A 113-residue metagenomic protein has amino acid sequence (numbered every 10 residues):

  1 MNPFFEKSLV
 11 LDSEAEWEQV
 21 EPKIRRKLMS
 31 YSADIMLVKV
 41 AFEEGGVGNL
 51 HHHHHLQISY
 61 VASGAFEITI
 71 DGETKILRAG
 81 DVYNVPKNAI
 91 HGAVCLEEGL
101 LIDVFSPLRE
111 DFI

Functional and structural regions predicted by a protein language model:
M1-D34: A short, N-terminal "cap"/entry segment at the start of jelly-roll beta-barrel domains of the cupin/DSBH fold
M36-H52: Conserved short histidine dyad/triad with adjacent acidic residue
H55-F66, D71: Glycine- and acidic-residue-biased ligand/ion/polar-headgroup-sensing regions
A62-S63, R78-A79, E97: A cytosolic small-molecule/anion-sensing beta-strand core signal
A65-E67, T74, I90, L100: Structural motif
G72-K87: Short acidic-glycine-tyrosine-enriched beta hairpin
K87-D111: Ligand-binding loop in jelly-roll beta-barrel domains
